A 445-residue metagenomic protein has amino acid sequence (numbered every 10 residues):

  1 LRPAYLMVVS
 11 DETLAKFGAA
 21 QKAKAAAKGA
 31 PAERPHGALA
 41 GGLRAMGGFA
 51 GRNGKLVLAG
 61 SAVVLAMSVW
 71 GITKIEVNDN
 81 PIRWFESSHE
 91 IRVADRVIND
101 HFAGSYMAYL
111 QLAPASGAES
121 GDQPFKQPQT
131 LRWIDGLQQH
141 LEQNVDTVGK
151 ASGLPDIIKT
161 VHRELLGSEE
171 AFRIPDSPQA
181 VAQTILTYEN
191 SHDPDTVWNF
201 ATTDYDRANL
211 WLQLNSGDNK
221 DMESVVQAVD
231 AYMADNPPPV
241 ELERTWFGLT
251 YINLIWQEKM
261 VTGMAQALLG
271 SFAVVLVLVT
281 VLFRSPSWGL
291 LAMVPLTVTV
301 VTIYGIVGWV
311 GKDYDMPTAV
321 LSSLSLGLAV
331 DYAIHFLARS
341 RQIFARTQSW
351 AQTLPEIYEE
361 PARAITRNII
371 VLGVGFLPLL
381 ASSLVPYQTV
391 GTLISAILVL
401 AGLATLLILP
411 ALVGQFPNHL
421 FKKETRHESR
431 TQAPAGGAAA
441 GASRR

Functional and structural regions predicted by a protein language model:
L1, G289-W309, S325, T389-L406: Small-residue-enriched core segments of transmembrane alpha-helices in multipass membrane transport and channel
L1-A4, L291-A292, A319-S325, H335-Q342 (+2 more regions): Re-entrant/interfacial helical elements at transmembrane boundaries that shape and gate the permeation pathway
L1-G29, Y332, F336, T389-H427: Transmembrane alpha-helices and their membrane-interface boundaries in multi-pass membrane transporters and channels
L6-M7, W309-Y314, G375-T392, G414: Transmembrane helix-loop junctions at the membrane interface of multipass transporters and ion channels
K28-L43, L242-W246, T347: Short, membrane-interfacial amphipathic segments enriched in basic
A45-F49, N53-P317, G414, N418-R445: Extracytoplasmic
L276-V279, L296-T297, D313-L337, L377-L380 (+1 more regions): Hydrophobic transmembrane alpha-helices
M293, L328, A345-S383, G402: Pore- and gate-forming transmembrane helices of large, multi-pass membrane proteins
